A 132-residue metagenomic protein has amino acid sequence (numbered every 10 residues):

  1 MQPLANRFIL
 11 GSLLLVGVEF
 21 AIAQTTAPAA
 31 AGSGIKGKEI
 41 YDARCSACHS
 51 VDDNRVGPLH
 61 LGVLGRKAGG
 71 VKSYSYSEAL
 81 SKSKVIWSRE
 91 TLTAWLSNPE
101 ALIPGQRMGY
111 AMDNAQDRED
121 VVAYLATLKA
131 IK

Functional and structural regions predicted by a protein language model:
M1-S12: Bacterial N-terminal signal peptides that target proteins for export
G17, E39-D42: Processing junctions and N-termini across compartments
G17-V18, T26: N-terminal signal peptide c-region/cleavage motif recognized by signal peptidases
A23-I40, K132: Electrostatic cytochrome c docking/interface patches
G34-K38, S50, N54-R89: Gly/Gly-Pro-rich "capping" loops immediately C-terminal to redox-active cysteine motifs in periplasmic/lumenal
Y41-V51, V121: The canonical Cys-X-X-Cys-His
C45, R55-G57, I103-G105: Short secondary-structure junction motifs
S88-K132: C-terminal capping alpha-helices of c-type cytochrome domains
